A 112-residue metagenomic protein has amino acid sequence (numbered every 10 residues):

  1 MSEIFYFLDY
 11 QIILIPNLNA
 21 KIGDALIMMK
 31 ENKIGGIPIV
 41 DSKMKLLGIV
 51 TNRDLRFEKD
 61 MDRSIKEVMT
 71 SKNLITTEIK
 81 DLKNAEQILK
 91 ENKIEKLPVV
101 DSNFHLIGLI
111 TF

Functional and structural regions predicted by a protein language model:
M1-M28, I39-D41, L46-I49, D60-N92 (+2 more regions): Bateman/CBS regulatory modules and CBS-like beta-alpha motifs in cytosolic regions of diverse proteins
E31-N32: Helix-loop-beta substructure at the N-terminus of cytosolic sensory domains that couple signal/ligand detection
G35, E95: Short acidic/polar active-site loop segments enriched in Thr and Asp
D54-L55: A short acidic/small-residue loop/turn micro-motif
